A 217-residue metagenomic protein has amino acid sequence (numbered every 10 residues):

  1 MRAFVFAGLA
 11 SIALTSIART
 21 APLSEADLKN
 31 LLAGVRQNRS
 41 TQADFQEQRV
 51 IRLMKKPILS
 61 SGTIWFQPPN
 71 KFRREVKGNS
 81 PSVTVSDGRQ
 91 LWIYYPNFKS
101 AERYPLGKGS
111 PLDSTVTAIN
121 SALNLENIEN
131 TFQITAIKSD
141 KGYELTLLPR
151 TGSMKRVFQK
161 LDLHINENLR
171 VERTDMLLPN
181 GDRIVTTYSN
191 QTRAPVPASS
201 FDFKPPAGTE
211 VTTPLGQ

Functional and structural regions predicted by a protein language model:
M1-F6: Bacterial N-terminal signal peptides that target proteins for export
A7-T15: Bacterial N-terminal signal peptides
S16-P57, K71, P205-Q217: N-terminal leader/targeting segments and the immediate start of mature chains
N38-S40, L59-S61, Q67-P69, N79 (+5 more regions): Extracytoplasmic
R52-L53, R73, S80-V83, I93 (+4 more regions): Short beta-strands and strand-coil junctions in structured, solvent-facing domains, enriched
T63-T115, I184: An acidic-aromatic
Y94-P96, A101-I137, E144-T146: Extracytoplasmic segments of membrane-associated envelope/inner-membrane machinery
E102, N127-G216: Gly/Pro-enriched, hydrophobic low-complexity segments that function as extracytoplasmic propeptides/linkers
